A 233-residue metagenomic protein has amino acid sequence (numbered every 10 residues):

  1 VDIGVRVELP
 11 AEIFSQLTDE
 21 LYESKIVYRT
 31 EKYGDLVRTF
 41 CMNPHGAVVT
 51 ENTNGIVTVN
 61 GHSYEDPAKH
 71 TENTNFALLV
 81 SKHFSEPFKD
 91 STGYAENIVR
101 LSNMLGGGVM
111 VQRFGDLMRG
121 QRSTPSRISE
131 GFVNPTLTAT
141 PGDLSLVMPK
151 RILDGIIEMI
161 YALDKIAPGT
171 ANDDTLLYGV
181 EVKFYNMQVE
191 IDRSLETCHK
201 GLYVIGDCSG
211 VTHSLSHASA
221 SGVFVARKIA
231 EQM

Functional and structural regions predicted by a protein language model:
V1-M233: Residues forming the flavin
